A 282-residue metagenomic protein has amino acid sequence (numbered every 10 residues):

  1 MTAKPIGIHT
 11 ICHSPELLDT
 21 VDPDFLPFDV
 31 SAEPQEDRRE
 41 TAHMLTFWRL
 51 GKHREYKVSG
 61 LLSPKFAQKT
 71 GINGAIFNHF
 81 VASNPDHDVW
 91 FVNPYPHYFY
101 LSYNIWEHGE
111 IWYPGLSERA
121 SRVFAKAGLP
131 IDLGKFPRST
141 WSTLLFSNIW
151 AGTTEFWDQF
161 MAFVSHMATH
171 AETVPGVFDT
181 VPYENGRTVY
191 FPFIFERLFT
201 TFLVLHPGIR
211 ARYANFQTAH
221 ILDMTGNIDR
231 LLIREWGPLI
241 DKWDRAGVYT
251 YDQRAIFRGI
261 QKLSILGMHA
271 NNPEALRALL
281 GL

Functional and structural regions predicted by a protein language model:
M1-L282: ER/Golgi luminal nucleotide-sugar-dependent glycosyltransferases, focusing on the catalytic module
